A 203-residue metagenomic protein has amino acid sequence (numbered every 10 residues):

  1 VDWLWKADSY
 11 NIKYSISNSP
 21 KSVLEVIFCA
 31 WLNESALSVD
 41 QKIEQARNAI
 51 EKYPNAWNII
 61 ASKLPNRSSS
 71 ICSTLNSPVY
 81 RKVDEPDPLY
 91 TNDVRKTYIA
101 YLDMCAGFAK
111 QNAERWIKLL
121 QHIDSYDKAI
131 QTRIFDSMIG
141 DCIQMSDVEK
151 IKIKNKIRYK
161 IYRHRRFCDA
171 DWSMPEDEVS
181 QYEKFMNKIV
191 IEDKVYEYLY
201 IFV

Functional and structural regions predicted by a protein language model:
V1-V203: Non-catalytic all-alpha helical scaffold/repeat segments
